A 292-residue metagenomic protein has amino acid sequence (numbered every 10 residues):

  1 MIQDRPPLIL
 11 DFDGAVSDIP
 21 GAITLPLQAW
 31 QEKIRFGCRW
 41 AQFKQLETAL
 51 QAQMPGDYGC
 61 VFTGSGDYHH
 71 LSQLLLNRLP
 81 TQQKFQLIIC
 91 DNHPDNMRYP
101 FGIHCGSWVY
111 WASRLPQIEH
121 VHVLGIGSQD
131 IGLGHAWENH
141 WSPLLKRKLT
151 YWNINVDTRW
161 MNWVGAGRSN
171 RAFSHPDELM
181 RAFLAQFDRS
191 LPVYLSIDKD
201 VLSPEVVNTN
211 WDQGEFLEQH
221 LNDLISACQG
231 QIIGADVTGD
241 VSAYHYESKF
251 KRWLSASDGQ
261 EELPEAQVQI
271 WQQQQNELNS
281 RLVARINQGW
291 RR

Functional and structural regions predicted by a protein language model:
I2-R292: Conserved alpha-helical scaffold segments that buttress catalytic/binding sites
